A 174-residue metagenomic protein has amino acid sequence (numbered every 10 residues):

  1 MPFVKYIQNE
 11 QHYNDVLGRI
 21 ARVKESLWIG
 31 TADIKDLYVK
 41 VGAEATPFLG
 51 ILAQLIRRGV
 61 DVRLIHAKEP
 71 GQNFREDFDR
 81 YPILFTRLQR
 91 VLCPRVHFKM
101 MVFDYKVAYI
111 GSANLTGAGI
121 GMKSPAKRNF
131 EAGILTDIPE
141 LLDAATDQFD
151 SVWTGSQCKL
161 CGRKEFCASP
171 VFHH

Functional and structural regions predicted by a protein language model:
M1-A21: An N-terminal domain-start capping segment
F3-Q8, V39-G42, F85-L88: Short, flexible loop segments at the rims of nucleotide/cofactor-binding pockets, characterized by
I7-N9, I65-A67, V91-C93: Conserved beta-strand termini and adjacent loop/short-helix elements that scaffold enzyme active sites in alpha/beta
R19-I83: Primarily the HKD phosphodiesterase
F78-P94: Structural recognition of alpha->loop->beta junctions
V91-R95, M101, K127: Short solvent-exposed loop/turn micro-motifs enriched in small/polar/acidic residues
K99-V102, A132-I134: Short beta-strand scaffold segments in enzyme catalytic cores
V107-H174: Signature of lipid phosphatidyltransferase scaffolds
